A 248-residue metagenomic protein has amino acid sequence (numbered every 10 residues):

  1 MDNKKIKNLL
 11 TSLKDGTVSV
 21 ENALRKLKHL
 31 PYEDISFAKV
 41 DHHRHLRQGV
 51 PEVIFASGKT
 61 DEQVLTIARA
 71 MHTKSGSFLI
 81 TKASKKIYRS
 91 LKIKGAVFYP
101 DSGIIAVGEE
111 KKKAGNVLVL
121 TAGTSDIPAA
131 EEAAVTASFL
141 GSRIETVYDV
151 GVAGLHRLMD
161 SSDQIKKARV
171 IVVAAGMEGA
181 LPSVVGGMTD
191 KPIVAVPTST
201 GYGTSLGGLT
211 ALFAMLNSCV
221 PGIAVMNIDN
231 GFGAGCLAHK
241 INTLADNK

Functional and structural regions predicted by a protein language model:
M1-S84, R89-S90, K94-G95: Long amphipathic alpha-helical segments
P51-I54, N116-A122, I171-V173, M226: Short glycine-rich or small-residue beta-strand-to-loop segments that form or flank ligand, phosphate, metal/Fe-S
E62-V64, D126-E131, L155, A175-V185 (+2 more regions): Short glycine/serine/threonine-rich phosphate/pyrophosphate-binding segments that cradle anionic phosphate groups
I104-A106, R143-Q164, L209-T210, M226: Glycine-rich oxoanion-binding loops at beta->alpha junctions
A114-H156: Glycine-rich phosphate/diphosphate-binding loop of Rossmann-like nucleotide-binding domains
T121, S125, D160-K166, V170 (+2 more regions): C-terminal binding/interaction regions
D160-T198: Glycine-rich phosphate-binding loop
